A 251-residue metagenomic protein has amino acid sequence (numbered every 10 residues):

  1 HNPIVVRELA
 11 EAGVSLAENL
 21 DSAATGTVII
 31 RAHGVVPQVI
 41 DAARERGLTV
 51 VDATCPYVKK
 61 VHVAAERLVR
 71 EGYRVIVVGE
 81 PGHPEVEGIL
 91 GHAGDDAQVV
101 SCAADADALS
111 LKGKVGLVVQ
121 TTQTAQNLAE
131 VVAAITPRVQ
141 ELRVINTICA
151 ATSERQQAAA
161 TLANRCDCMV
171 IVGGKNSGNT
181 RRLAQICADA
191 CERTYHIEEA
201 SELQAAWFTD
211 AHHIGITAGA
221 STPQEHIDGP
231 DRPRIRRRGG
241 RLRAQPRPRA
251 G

Functional and structural regions predicted by a protein language model:
H1-A220, Q224-G251: The feature marks the mature, well-folded catalytic cores of soluble enzymes
